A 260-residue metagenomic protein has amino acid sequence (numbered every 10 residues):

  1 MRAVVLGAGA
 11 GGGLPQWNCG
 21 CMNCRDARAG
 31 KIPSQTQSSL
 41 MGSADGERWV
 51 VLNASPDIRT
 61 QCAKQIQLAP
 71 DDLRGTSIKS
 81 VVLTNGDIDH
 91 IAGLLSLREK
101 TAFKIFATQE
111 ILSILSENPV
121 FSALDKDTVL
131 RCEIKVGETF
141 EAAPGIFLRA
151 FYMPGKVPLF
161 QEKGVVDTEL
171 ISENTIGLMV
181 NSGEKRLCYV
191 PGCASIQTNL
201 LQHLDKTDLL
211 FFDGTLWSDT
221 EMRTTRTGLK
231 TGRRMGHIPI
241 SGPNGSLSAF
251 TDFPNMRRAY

Functional and structural regions predicted by a protein language model:
M1-Q67, E133-H203: Core dinuclear metal-dependent hydrolase active-site scaffold
E47-A107: Active-site metal-binding motif and surrounding structural segment of the metallo-beta-lactamase
R59, H90, V157, S218-D219: Short glycine-rich, flexible loops that bind phosphorylated cofactors or substrates
A69-R74, E99-A102, F121-T139: A short alpha->loop->secondary-structure connector
L73-T76, L97-T101, A123-D125, H203-K206 (+1 more regions): Short, conserved loop/helix-junction motifs that constitute active-site signature segments in enzyme catalytic cores
G93, E110-S116: A gly/proline- and charged-residue-enriched helix-loop-helix capping module
F103-L112, F211-G214, Y260: Short internal beta-strands
E173-T175, G183-C188, A194-Y260: Cap/insert and terminal regions of metallo-dependent hydrolase folds
